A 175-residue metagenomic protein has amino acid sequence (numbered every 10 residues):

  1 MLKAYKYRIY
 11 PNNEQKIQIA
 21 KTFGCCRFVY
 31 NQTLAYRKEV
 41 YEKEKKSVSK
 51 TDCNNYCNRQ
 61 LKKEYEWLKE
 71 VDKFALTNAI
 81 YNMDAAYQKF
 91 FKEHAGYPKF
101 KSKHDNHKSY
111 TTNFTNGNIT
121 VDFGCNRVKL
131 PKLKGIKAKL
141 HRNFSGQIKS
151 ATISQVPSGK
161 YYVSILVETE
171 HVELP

Functional and structural regions predicted by a protein language model:
M1-P175: Nucleic-acid substrate recognition interfaces
